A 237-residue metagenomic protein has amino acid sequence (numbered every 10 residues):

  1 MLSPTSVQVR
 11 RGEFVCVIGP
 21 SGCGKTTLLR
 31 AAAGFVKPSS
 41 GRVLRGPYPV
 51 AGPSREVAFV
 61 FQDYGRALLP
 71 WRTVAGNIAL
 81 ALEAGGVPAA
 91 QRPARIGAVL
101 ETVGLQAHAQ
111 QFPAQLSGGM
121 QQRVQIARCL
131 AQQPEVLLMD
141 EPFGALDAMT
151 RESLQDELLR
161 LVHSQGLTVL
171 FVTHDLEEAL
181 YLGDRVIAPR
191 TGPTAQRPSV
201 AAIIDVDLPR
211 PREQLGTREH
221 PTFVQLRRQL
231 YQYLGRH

Functional and structural regions predicted by a protein language model:
I18-P20: The feature captures the beta-strand-to-loop junction immediately N-terminal to the Walker
A33: Helix-to-loop junction immediately C-terminal to a conserved catalytic motif
G41-P53: Conserved ABC transporter NBD signature motif
R72-E83: Q-loop/switch helix immediately C-terminal to the Walker
E83, A90-H108, R160: Conserved ABC ATPase "signature" region
F112-L116, M120: Conserved ABC ATPase signature
A131-E135: A short, proline-enriched helix->beta-strand linker immediately N-terminal to the Walker B motif in ABC-type P-loop
L137-D140: Catalytic Walker B motif of ABC-type/P-loop ATPase nucleotide-binding domains
